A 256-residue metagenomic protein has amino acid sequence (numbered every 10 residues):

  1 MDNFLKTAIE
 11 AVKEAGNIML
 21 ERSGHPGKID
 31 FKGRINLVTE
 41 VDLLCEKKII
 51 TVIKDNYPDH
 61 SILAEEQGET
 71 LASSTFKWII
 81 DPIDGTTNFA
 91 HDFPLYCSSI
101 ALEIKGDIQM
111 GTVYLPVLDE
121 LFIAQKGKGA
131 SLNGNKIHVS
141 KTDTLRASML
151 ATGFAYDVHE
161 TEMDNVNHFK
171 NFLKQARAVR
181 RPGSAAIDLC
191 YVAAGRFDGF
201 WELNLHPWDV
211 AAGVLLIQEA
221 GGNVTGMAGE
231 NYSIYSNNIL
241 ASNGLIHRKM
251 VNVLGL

Functional and structural regions predicted by a protein language model:
M1-E10, N167-K174, I187-L256: Oxyanion/phosphate-interacting regions
M1-I83, N231, L245-R248, N252: N-terminal subdomain of lithium-sensitive/metallo-dependent phosphomonoesterases centered on the IMPase/IPPase/PAP
F4, T51, D55, L63 (+6 more regions): Active-site-adjacent structural elements in enzyme catalytic cores
I18, S61, A178, D198 (+1 more regions): Residue-level detector of anion-binding/catalytic polar loops
M19, G85-T86, L150, V192 (+2 more regions): Buried hydrophobic positions in well-ordered alpha/beta secondary-structure cores of metabolic enzymes
G27-I29, R177-R180, T225: Short secondary-structure junctions
I62-A64, R180-G183, G226: General beta-strand structural signal in soluble alpha/beta enzymes
A101-L189, S236-L256: Acidic beta-strand-loop-alpha-helix segment within the catalytic core of divalent metal-dependent phosphate-processing
